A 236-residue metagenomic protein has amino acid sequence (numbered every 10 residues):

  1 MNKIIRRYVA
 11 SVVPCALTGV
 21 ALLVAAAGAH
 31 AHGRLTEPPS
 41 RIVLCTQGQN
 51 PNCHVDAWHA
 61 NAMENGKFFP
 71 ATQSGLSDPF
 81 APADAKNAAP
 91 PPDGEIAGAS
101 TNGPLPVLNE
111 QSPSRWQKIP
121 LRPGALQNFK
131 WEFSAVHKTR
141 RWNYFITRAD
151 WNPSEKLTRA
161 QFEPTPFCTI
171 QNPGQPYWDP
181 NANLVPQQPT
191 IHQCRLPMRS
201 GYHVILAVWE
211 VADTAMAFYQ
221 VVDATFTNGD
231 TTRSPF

Functional and structural regions predicted by a protein language model:
N2-A16: Bacterial N-terminal signal peptides that target proteins for export
T18-G19, A29: Cleavable N-terminal signal peptides
H32-L157: N-terminal "mature-chain" segments and other terminal, solvent-exposed stretches
K118-F129, F133-A135, Y177-S200, D213: Exposed beta-sheet edge/beta-hairpin loop segments within beta-rich domains
N143-T147, P197-D213: Internal, hydrophobic beta-strand segments that form the core of beta-sheet-rich folds
D150-T190: Exoplasmic/lumenal beta-rich domain surfaces
A217-F236: Short beta-strand elements
